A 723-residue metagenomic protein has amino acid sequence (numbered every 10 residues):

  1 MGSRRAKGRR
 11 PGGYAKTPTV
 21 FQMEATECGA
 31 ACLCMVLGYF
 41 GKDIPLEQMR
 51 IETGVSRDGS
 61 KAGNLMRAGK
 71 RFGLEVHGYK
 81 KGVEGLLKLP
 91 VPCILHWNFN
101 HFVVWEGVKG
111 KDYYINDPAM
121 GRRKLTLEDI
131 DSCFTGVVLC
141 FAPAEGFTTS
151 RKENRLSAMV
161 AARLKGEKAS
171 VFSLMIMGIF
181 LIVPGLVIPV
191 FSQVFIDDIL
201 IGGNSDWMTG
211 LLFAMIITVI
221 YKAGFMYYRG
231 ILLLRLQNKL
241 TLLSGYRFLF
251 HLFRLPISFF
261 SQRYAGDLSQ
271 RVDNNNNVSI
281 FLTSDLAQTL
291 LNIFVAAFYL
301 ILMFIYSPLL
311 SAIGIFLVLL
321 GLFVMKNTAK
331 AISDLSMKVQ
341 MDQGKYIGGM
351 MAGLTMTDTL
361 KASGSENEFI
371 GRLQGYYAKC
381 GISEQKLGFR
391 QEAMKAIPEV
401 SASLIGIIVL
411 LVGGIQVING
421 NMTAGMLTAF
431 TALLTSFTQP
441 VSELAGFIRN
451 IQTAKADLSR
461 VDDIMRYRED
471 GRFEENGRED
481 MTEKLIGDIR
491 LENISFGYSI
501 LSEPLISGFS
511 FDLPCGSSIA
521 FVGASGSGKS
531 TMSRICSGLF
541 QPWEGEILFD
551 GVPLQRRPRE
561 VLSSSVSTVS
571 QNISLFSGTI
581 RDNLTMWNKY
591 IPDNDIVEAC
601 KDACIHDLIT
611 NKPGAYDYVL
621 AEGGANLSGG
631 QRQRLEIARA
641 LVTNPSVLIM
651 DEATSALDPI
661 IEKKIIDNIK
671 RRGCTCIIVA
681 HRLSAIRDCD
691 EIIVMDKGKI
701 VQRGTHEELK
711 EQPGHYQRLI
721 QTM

Functional and structural regions predicted by a protein language model:
M1-I188, I201, S205-G210, R229 (+9 more regions): Membrane-integrated ABC transporters
P184, I196, S205, D273-L317 (+2 more regions): Hydrophobic alpha-helical transmembrane segments of ABC transporter permease domains
S192-Q193, F253-F298, T355, K361 (+1 more regions): Juxtamembrane loop-to-helix connectors within ABC transporter transmembrane domains
F213-K222, M226, Q288-M337, V409-M422 (+2 more regions): Transmembrane helices of ABC transporter permease
D342, Y346, D358-S365, F389 (+1 more regions): Cytosolic ends of transmembrane helices, especially the final helix of ABC transmembrane type-1 domains
S459, D463, L548, R556 (+3 more regions): ABC ATPase nucleotide-binding domain helical subdomain, centered on the C-loop/LSGGQ "ABC signature"
T531-R534, S564-N572, I580-N583, A599-A603 (+1 more regions): ABC-family ATPase nucleotide-binding domain "signature/switch" substructure
S537: Helix-to-loop junction immediately C-terminal to a conserved catalytic motif
